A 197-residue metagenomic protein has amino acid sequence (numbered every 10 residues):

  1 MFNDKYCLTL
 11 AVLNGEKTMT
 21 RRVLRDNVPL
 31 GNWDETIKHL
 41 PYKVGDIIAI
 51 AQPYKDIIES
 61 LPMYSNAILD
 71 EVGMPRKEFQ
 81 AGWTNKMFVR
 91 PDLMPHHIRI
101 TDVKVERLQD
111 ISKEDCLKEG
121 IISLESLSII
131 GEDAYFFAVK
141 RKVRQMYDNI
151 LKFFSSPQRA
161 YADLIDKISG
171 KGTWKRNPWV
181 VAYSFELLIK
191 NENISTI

Functional and structural regions predicted by a protein language model:
M1-I197: Secondary-structure transition motif
